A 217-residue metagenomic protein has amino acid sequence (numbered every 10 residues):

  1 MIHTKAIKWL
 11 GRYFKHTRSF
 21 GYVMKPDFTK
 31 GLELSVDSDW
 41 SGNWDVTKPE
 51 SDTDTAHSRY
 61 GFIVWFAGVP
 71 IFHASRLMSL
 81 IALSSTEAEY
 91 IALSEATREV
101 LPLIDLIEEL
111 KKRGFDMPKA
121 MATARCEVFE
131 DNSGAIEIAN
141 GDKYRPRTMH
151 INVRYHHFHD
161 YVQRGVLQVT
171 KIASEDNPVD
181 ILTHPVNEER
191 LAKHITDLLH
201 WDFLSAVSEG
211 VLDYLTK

Functional and structural regions predicted by a protein language model:
M1-S19, A173, T183: C-terminal reverse transcriptase regions that engage the nucleic-acid substrate
K8, S19, E50-S51, S58-I63: Short glycine-rich loop/turn motifs
H16-F20, P70-H73, L106-R113: Conserved helix-loop functional segments at active or binding sites
R18-G21, K48-S51, M78-S79, Y155-H157: Eukaryotic intrinsically disordered and solvent-exposed regulatory patches
K30-D54: Two-metal-ion RNase H-like nuclease active-site motif
G31, S79-K217: RNase H-like nuclease module associated with reverse transcription
N43-D45, A74, E137-I138: Short helix/loop capping segments that flank catalytic or ligand/cofactor-binding pockets
A56-H57, V64-I91: A short, polar/acidic, helix/strand-boundary loop motif
